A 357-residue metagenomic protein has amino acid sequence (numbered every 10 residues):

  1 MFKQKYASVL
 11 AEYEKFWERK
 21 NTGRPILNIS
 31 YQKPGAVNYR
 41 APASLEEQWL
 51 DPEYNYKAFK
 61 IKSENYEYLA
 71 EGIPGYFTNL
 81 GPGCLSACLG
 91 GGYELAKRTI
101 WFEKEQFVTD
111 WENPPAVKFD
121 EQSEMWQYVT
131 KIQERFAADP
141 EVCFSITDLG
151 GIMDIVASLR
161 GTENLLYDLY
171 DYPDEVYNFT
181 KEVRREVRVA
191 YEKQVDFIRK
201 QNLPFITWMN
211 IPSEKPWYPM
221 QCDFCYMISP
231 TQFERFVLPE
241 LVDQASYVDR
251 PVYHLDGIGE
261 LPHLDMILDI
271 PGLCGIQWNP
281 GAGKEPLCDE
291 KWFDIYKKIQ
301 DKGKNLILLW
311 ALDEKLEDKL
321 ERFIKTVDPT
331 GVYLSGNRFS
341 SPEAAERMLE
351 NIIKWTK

Functional and structural regions predicted by a protein language model:
M1-R40, L45-E46, K62, L69-G75 (+1 more regions): Active-site loop segments of alpha/beta catalytic cores
S44-E94: Membrane helical hairpin/interfacial module
K97-K131: A gly/proline- and charged-residue-enriched helix-loop-helix capping module
